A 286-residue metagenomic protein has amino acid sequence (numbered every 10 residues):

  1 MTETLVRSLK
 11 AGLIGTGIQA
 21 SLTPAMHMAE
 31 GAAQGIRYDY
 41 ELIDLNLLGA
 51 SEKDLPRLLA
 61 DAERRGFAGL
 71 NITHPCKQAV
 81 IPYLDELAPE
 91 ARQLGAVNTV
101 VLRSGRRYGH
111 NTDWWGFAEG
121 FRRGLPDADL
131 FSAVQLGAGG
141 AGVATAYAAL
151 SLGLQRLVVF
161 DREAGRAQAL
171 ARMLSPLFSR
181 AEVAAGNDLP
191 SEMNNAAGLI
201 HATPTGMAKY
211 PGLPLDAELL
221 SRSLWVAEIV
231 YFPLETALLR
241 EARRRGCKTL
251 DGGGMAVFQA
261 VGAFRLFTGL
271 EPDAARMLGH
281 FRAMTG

Functional and structural regions predicted by a protein language model:
T2-P126: Phosphate/diphosphate ligand-binding glycine-rich loop within oxidoreductases
T16, A138-G139: Glycine-rich Rossmann-fold phosphate-binding loop(s) that bind the pyrophosphate of adenine dinucleotide cofactors
Q19-A20, A164-G165, P233: Helix N-cap at the beta1-alpha1 junction of Rossmann-like dinucleotide-binding domains, i.e., the first residues
G142-V143, E235: N-terminal Rossmann-fold NAD(P) dinucleotide-binding loop
S151-R156, R245-C247: Conserved S-adenosyl-L-methionine
L154-L177: NAD(P)-binding Rossmann-fold cofactor-contacting core
S179-T249: Rossmann-like adenosine-cofactor binding region
I229-G286: Adenosine-phosphate binding glycine-rich loop
